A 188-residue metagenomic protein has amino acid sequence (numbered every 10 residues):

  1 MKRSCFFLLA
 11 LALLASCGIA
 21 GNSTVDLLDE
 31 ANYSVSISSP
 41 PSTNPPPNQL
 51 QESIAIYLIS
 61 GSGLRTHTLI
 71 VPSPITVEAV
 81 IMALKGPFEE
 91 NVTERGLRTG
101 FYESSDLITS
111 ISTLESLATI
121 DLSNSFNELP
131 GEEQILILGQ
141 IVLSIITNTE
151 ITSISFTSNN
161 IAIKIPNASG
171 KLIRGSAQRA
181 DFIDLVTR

Functional and structural regions predicted by a protein language model:
K2-R188: Bimodal "functional hotspot" detector
